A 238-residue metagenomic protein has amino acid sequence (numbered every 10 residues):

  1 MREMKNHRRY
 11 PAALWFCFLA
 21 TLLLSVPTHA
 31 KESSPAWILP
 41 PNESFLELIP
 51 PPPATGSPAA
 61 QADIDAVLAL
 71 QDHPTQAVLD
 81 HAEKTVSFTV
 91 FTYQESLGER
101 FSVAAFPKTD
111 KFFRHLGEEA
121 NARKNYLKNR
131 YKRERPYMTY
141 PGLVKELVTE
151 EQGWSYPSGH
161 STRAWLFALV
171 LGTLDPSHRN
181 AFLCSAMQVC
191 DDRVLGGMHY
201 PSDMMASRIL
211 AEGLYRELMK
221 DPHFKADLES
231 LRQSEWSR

Functional and structural regions predicted by a protein language model:
M1-M4, L23: Disordered, low-complexity tails and leader-like regions
E3-N6, K31: Intrinsically disordered, low-complexity polyampholyte segments enriched for Lys and acidic residues
K5-F16: Bacterial N-terminal signal peptides that target proteins for export
L14-L24: Bacterial N-terminal signal peptides
V26-A30: Sec/Tat signal peptide C-region and signal peptidase I cleavage site
K31-G196, E217, E235-S237: Hydrophobic alpha-helical bundle signature of multipass membrane enzymes
R163-A164, H199-E229: Alpha-helical transmembrane segments that form the membrane-embedded catalytic/substrate-binding core of multi-pass
S230, S234: Short, solvent-exposed cationic patches
